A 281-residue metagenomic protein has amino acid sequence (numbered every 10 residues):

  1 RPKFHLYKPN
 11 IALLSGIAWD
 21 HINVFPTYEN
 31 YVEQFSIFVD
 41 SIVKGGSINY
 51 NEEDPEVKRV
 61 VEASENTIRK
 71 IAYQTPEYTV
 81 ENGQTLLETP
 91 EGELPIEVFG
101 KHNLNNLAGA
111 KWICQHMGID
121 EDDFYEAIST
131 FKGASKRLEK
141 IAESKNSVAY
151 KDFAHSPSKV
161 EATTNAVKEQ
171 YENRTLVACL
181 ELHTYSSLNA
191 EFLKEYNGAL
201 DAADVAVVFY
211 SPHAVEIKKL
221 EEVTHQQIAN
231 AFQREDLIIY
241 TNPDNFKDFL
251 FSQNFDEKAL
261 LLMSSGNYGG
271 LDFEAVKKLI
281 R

Functional and structural regions predicted by a protein language model:
R1, A18-W19, D54, A154-S156 (+1 more regions): Short, glycine/acidic-enriched loop or turn micro-motifs at the edges of active sites
R1-K3, E81, E191: A short, acidic/glycine-rich surface segment
P2-F4, K8-P9, L279-R281: A glycine- and small-aliphatic-rich helix-loop capping segment at beta-alpha/alpha-beta transitions that lines
H5-A149, Q226-N230, R234, F255-E257: Acidic, Mg2+-coordinating active-site environments of NTP-dependent enzymes
S36, A63, T67, G109-R281: ATP-dependent carboxylate-amine ligase
